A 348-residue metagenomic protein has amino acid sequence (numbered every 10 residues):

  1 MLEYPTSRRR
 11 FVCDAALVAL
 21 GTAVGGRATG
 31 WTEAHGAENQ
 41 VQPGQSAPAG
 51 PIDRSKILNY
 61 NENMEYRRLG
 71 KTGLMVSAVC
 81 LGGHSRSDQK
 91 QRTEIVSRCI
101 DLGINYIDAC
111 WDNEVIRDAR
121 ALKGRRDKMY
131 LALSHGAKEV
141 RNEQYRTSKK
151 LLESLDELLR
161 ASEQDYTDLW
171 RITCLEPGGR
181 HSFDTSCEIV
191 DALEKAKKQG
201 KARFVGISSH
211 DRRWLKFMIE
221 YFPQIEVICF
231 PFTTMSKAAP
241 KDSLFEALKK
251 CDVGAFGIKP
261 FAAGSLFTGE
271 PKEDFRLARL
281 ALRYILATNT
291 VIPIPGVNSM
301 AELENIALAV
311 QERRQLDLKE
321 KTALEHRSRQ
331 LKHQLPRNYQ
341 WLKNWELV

Functional and structural regions predicted by a protein language model:
M1-A19: N-terminal secretory signal peptides and thylakoid transit peptides that target proteins across membranes
V12, A19-W31, H35, S97 (+5 more regions): Structured C-terminal cap/extension of enzyme domains
G26-S77: C-terminal segment of N-terminal export signals and the immediately downstream linker at the start of the mature
L69, L81, I107, L131 (+4 more regions): Conserved, mostly hydrophobic/aromatic
C80-K90, A137-K149, E270-E273: Active-site mouth loops of central-metabolism enzymes
I95-E114: Catalytic domains of carbohydrate-active enzymes, especially glycoside hydrolases
N113, L122-L152, R171-E176: Structural motif corresponding to the early beta-alpha repeats
E143-A239, S243, K249-F256: Glycine/proline-rich, positively charged, aromatic-decorated active-site loop/lid region on the catalytic face
